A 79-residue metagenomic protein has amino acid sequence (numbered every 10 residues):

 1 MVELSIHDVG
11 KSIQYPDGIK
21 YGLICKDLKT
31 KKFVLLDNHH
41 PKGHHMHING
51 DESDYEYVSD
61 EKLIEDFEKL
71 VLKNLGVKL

Functional and structural regions predicted by a protein language model:
M1-H44: The feature represents the first ordered module of a protein
D51-L79: Short, compact, well-ordered microdomains
